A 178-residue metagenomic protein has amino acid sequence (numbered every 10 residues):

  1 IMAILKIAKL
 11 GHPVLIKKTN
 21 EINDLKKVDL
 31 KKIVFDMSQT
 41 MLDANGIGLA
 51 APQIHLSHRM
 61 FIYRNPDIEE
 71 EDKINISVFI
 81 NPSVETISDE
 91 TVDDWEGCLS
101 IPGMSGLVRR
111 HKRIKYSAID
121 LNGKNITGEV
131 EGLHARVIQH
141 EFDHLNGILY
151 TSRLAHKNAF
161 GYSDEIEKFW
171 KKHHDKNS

Functional and structural regions predicted by a protein language model:
I1-S178: Positively charged
